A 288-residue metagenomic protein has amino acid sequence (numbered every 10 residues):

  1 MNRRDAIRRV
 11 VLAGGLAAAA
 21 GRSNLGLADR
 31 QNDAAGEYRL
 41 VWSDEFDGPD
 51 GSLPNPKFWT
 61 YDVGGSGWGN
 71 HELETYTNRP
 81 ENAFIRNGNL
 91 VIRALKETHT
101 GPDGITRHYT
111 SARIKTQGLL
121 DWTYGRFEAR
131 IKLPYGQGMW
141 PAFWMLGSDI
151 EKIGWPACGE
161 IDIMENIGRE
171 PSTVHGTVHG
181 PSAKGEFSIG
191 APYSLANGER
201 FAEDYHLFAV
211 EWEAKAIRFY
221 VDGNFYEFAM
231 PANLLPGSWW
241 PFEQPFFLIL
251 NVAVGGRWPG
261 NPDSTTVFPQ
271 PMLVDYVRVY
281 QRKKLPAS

Functional and structural regions predicted by a protein language model:
D5-G26: N-terminal export signals
D29-S288: GH16 jelly-roll
